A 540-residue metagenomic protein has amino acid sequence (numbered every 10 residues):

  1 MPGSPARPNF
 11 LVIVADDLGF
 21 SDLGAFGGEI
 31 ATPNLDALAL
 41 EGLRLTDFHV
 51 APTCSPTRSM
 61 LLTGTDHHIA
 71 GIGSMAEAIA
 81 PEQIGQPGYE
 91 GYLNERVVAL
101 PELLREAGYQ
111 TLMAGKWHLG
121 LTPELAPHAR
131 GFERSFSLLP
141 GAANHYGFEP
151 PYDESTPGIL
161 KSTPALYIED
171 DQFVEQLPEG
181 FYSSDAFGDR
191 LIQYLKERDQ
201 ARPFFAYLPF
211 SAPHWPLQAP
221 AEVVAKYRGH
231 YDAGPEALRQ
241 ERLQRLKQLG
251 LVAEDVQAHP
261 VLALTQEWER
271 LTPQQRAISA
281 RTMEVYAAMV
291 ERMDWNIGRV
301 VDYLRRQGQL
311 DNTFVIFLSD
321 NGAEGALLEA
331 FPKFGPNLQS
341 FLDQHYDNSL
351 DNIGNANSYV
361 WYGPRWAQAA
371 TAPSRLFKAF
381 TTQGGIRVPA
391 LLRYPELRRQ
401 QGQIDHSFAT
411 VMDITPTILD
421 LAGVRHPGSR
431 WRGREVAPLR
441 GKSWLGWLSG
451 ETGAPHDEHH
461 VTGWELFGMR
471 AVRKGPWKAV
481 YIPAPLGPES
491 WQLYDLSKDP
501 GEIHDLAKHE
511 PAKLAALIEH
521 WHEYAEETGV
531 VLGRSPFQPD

Functional and structural regions predicted by a protein language model:
M1-L43, P52, E106, W117 (+4 more regions): Active-site-proximal N-terminal segment of extracellular/periplasmic enzymes that hydrolyze or transfer
M1-P8, A15, G19-F20, R44 (+8 more regions): Long, internal low-complexity/basic segments
S21-G27, V50, T57-M60, A70-M75 (+11 more regions): Short, solvent-exposed loop/turn and secondary-structure capping segments
L23-G24, Q86-N94, V174-Y182, Y231-A233 (+6 more regions): Active-site rim elements
G28-M60, G64-I69, G108-L112, R130-L139 (+3 more regions): Short, structured active-site-proximal loop/turn typified by the sulfatase FGly-forming signature C/S-X-P-X-R
G73-E106, H118-V224, R228, A233 (+1 more regions): Formylglycine-dependent
T122-G131, Q218-A219, D302-R393: Histidine-centered active-site microenvironments of extracellular/periplasmic hydrolases and transferases
E133-Y146, N355-I386, R398-K498, E527 (+1 more regions): C-terminal cap/loop subdomain of S1 sulfatases and analogous C-terminal strand-loop tails that border
